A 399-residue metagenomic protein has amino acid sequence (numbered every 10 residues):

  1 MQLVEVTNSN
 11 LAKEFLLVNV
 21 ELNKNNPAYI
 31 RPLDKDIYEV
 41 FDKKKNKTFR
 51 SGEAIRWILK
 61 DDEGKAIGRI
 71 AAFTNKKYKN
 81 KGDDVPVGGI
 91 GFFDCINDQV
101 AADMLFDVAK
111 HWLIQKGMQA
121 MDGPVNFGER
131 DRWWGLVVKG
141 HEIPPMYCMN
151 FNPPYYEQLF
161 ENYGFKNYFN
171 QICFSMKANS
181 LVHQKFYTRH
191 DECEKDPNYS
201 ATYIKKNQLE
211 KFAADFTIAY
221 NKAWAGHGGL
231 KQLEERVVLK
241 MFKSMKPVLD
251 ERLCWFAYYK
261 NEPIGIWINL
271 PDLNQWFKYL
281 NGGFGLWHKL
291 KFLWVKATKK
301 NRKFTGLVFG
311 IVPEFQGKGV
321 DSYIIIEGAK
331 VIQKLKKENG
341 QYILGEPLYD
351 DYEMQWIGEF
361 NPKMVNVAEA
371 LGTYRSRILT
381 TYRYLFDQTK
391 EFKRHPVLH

Functional and structural regions predicted by a protein language model:
M1-A28, D387: Generic start-of-chain signal for non-secretory N-termini
A12, A66, K76-K79, E129-D131 (+6 more regions): Flexible loop/turn segments at secondary-structure boundaries
N19-D62, G68-N80, Y203, N207-I311: A conserved beta-strand-loop-helix scaffold within acyl/acetyltransferase catalytic domains
R56, R69-A71, W112, M118-P124 (+8 more regions): Beta-sheet entry/capping signal
N80-G164, N281-L371: Acyl-donor binding region in acyl/amide transferases
N150-H227: Acyltransferase donor/substrate-recognition loop-hinge adjacent to the catalytic core
S175-H190, T380-H399: C-terminal "cap" of GNAT-fold acetyltransferases
Y258-Y259, W267-L273, L307-P313, I324 (+4 more regions): Active-site proximal loops enriched in glycine and acidic residues that flank catalytic Cys/His/Asp and coordinate
